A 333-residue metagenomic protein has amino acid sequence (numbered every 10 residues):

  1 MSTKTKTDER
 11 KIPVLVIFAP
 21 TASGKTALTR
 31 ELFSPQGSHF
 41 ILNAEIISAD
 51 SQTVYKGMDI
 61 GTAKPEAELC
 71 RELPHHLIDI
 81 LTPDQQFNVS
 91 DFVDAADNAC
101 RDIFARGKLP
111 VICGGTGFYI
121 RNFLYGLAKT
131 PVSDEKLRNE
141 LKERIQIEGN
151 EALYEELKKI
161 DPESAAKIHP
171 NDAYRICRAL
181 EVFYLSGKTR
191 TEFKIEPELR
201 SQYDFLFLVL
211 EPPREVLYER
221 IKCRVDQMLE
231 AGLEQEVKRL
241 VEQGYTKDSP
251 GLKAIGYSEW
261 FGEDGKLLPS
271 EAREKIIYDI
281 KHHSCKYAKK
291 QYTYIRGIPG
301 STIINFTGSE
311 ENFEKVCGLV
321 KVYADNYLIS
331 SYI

Functional and structural regions predicted by a protein language model:
M1-I333: Phosphate/pyrophosphate-binding catalytic cores of soluble transferases and nucleic-acid-acting enzymes
